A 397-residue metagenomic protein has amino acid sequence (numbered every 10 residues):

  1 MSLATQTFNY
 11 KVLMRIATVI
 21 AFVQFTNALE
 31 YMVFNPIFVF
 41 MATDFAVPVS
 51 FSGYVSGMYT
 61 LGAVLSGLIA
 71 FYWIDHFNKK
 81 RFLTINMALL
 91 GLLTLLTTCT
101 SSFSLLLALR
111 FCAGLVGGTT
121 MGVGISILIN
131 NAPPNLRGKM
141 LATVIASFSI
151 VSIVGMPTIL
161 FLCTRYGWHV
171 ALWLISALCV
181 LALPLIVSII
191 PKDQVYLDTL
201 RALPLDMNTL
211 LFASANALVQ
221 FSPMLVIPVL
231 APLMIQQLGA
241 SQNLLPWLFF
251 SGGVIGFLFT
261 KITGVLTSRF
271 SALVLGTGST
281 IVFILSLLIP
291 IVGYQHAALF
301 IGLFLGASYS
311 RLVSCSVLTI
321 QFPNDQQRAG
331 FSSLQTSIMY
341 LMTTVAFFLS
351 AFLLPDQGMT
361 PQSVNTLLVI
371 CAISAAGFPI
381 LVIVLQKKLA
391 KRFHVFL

Functional and structural regions predicted by a protein language model:
N35, T209-F250: Extracytoplasmic gate region of multi-pass secondary transporters
A46, N78, C99-L105, G239 (+1 more regions): Helix-breaking motifs and short loop linkers at transmembrane-helix boundaries and internal kinks in secondary membrane
L65-S101: Conserved MFS/SLC helix-loop-helix module at the cytosolic interface between two early adjacent transmembrane helices
F103, L109-S147: Cytoplasmic helix-loop-helix junction between adjacent transmembrane helices in 12-TM secondary transporters
L105, P134-L136, M140-I190: Helix-loop-helix hairpin linking two adjacent transmembrane segments in secondary transporters
T164-S176, F352-A375: A membrane-interface helix-boundary motif in multi-pass transporters
L273-C315: C-terminal transmembrane helical hairpin of 12-TM major facilitator-type secondary transporters
Q326-G358: A late C-terminal transmembrane helix in Major Facilitator Superfamily
